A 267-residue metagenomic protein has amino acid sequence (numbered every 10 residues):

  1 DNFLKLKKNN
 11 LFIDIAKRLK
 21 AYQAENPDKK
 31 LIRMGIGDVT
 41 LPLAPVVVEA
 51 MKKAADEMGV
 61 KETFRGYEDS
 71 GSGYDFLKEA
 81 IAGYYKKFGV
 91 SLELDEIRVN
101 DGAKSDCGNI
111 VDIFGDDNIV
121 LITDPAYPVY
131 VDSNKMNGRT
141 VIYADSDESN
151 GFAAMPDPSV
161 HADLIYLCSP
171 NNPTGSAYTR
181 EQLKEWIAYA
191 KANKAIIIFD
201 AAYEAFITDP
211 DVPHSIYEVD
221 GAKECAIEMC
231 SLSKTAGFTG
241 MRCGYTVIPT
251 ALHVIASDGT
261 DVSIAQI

Functional and structural regions predicted by a protein language model:
K5-D101, N109: N-terminal small-domain helix-loop-helix segment of the aminotransferase-like
L31, D117, A162, K194 (+2 more regions): Local beta-strand N-terminus motif with an aromatic residue
I32-M34, L121, I142, I198 (+2 more regions): Hydrophobic/aromatic beta-strand patches that form the interior of the parallel beta-sheet core in alpha/beta enzyme
T40-A44, P173-S176, A205-F206, A236-T239: Short catalytic/ligand-binding loop motif for oxyanion handling, primarily in non-cytosolic enzymes, centered on
K61-A190, E204-V219, I227: Conserved core of the PLP fold type I
S169, I197-I198: Residue-level marker for buried hydrophobic side chains located in beta-strands that build the well-ordered beta-sheet
A201: Walker B catalytic acidic pair
E218-I267: Conserved core segment of the aminotransferase class I/II
